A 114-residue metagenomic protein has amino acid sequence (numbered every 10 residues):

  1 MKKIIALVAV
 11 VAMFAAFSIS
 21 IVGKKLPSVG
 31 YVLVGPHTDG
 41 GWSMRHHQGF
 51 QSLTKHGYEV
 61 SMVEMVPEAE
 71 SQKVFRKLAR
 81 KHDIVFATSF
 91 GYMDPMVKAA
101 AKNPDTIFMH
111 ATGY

Functional and structural regions predicted by a protein language model:
M1-S28: Short, low-complexity disordered leader/linker segments with a strong preference for bacterial N-terminal type II
A6, K55-E59, A101: Generic secondary-structure signature for well-ordered alpha-helical cores
G30-L53, S61-E70, V74, S89-Y92: Extracytoplasmic "Venus flytrap"
E64, F86-T88, F108-A111: General beta-strand structural signal in soluble alpha/beta enzymes
L78-D83: Short acidic/histidine-rich motifs immediately flanking catalytic phosphotransfer sites in two-component signaling
F90-K98, K102: Hydrophobic alpha-helical
A101-Y114: Flexible loop/hinge segments that line or gate small-molecule binding clefts
